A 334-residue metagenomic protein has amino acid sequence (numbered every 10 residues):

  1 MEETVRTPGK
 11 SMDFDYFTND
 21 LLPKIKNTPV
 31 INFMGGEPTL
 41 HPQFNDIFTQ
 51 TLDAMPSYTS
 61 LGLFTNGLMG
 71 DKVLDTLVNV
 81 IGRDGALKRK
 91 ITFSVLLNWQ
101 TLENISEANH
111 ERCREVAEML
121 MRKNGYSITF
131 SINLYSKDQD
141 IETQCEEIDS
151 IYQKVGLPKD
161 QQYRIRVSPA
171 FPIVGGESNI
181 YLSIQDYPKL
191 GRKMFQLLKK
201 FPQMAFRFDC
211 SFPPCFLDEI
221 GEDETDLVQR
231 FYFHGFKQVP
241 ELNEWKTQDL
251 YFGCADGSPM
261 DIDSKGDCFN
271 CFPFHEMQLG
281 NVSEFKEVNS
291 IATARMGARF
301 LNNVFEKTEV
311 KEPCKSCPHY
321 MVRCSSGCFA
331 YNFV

Functional and structural regions predicted by a protein language model:
M1, F272, P318, C328-N332: Cys/His-coordinated zinc-binding microdomains
M1-F14: Canonical Radical SAM [4Fe-4S] cluster-binding loop centered on the CxxxCxxC motif and its immediate flanking residues
T7, C324-C328: Short Cys/His-rich "knuckle" micro-motifs
F14-M34, H41-D186: Radical SAM/AdoMet-radical enzyme domain recognition
P38-L40, N270: Proline-centered helix-kink/hinge sites
K189-E244, D267-C324: C-terminal accessory region of radical SAM enzymes
F252-G257: Short, small/polar residue-rich loop motifs at catalytic or cofactor-binding pockets
I262-D263: Short, acidic, Ser/Thr-enriched surface-loop or helix-capping motifs
